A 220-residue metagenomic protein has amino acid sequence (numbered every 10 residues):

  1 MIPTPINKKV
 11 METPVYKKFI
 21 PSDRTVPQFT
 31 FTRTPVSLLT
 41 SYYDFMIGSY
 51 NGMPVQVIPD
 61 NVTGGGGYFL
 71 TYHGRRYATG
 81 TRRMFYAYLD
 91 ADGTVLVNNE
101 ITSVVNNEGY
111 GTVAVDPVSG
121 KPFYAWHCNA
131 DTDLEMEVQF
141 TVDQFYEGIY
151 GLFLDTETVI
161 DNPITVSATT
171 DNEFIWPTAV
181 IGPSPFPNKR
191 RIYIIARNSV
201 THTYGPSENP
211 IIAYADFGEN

Functional and structural regions predicted by a protein language model:
M1-N220: Extracellular, repeat-based ectodomains that mediate carbohydrate processing or recognition
